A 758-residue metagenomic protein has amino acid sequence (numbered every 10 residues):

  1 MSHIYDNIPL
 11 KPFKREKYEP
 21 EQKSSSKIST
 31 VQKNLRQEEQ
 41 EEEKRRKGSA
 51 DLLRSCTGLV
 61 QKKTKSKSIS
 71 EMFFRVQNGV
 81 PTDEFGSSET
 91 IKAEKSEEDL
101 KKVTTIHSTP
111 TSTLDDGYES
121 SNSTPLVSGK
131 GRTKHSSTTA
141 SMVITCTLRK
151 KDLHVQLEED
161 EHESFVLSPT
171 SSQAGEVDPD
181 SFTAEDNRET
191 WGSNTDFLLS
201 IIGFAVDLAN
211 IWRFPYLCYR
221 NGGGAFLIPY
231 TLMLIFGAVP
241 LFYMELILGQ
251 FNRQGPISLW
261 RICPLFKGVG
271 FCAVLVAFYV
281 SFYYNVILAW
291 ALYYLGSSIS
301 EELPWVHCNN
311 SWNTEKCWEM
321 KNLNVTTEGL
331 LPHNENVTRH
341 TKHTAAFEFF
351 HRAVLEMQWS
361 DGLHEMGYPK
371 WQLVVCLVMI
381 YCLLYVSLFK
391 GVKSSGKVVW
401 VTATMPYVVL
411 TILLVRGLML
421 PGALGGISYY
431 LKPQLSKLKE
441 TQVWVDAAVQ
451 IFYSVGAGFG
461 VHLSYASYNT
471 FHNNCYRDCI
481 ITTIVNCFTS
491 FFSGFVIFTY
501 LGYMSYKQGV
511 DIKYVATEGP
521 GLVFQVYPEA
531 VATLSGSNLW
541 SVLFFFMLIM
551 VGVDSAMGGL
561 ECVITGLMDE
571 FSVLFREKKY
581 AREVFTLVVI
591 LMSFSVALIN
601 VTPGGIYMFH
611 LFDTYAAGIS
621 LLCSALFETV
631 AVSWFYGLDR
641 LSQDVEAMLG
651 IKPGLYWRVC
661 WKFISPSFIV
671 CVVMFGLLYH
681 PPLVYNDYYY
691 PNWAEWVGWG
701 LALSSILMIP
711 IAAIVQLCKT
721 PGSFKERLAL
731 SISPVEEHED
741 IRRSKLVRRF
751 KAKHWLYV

Functional and structural regions predicted by a protein language model:
F74-V76, E94, V103-P110, L114-W212 (+5 more regions): Membrane-interface "cap" regions at the ends of multi-pass membrane proteins
E159-W191, L198, V392, G396-L560 (+3 more regions): Membrane-embedded translocation segments of transport machinery
V177-D180, R213-L227, L241-F271, A291-W312 (+6 more regions): Flexible loop linkers connecting adjacent transmembrane helices in multi-pass alpha-helical membrane transporters
D196-L232, Y243-M244, L383, L388-S394 (+4 more regions): Transmembrane helix-boundary motif of multi-pass solute transporters/channels
L199-A209, V280, N285, E335-L355 (+8 more regions): Hydrophobic, membrane-embedded alpha-helices of multi-pass small-molecule transporters
Y216-M233, R261-L265, K393-T402, R477 (+7 more regions): Transmembrane helix-loop boundary segments of multi-pass membrane transporters
Y284, L598-N600, H610-S633, P653-V758: A generic transmembrane alpha-helix motif of multi-pass inner-membrane proteins
V286-H364, A423-K437, M504-P528, S624-A625 (+1 more regions): Extracellular/lumenal N-termini and interhelical loops of multi-pass eukaryotic membrane proteins
